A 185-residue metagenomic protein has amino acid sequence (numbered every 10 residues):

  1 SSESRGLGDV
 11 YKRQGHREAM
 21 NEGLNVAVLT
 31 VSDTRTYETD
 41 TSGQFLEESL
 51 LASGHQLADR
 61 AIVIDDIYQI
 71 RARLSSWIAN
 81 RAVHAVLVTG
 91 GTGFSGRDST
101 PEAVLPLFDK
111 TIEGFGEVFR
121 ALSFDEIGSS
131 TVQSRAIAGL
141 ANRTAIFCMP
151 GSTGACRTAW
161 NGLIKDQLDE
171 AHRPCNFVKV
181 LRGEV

Functional and structural regions predicted by a protein language model:
S1-Y11: Single conserved hydrophobic/aromatic residue that forms the stacking wall/gate of nucleotide- or nucleobase-binding
D9-V185: Non-catalytic beta/alpha edge segments that cap or flank active sites
